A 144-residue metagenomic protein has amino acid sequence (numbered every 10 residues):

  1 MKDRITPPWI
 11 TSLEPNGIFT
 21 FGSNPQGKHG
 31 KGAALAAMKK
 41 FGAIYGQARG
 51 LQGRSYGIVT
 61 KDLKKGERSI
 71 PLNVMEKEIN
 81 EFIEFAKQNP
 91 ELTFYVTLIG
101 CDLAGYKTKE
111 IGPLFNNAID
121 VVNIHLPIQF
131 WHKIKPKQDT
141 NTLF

Functional and structural regions predicted by a protein language model:
M1-F144: Macrodomain-like recognition of ADP-ribose-binding/processing modules
